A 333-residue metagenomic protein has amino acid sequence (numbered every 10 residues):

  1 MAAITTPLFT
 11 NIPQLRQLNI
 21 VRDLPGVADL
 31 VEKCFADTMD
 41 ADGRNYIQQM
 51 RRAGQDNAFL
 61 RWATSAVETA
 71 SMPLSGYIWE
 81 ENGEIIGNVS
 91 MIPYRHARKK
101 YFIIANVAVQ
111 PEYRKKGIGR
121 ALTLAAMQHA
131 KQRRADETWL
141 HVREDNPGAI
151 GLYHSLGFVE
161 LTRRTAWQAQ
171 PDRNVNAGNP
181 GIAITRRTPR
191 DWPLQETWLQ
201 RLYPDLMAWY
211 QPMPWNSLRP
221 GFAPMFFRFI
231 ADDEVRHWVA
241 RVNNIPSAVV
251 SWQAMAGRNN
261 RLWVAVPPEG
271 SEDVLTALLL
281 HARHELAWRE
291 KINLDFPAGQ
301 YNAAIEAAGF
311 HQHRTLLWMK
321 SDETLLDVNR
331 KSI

Functional and structural regions predicted by a protein language model:
M1-K33, D37, Q170-R190, L325-V328 (+1 more regions): Conserved N-terminal entry element of GNAT/NAT acetyltransferase domains
V27, G54-L60, V159-G257: Amide-forming acyltransferase catalytic core, primarily the GNAT-like/NAT-type and related acyltransferase folds
F35-E81, I85, W209-V235: Active-site rim helix/loop that mediates acceptor-substrate recognition in acyltransferases
L74-I78, E84-P93, I103, A108 (+2 more regions): Conserved beta-strand in the GNAT
N106-V109, K115-Q128, Q132, E137 (+2 more regions): Conserved acetyl-CoA-binding loop-helix of GNAT-fold acetyltransferases
Q110, L140-A149, W167-P171, N293-A303: Conserved beta-strand-loop-alpha-helix junction that forms the acyl-donor binding cleft
R120, E144-T162, P297-R314: Conserved active-site alpha-helix within GNAT-family acetyltransferase domains
A130-H141, L286-P297: Conserved GNAT acetyl-CoA-binding A-motif
